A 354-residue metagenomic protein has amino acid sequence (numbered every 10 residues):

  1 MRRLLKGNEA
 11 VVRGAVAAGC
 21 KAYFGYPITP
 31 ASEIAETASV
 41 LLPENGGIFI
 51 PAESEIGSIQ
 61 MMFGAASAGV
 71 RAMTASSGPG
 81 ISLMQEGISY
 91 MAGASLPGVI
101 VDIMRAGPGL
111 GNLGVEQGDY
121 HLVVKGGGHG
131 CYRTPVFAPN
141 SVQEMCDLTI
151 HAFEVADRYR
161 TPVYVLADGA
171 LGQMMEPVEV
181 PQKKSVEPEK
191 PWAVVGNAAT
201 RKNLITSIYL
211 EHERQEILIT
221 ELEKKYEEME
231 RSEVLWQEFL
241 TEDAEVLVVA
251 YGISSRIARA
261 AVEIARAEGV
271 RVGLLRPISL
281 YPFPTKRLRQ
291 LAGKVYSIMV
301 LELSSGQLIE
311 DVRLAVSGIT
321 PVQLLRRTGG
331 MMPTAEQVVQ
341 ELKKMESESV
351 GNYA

Functional and structural regions predicted by a protein language model:
M1-G126, R133, S141, T320-P321 (+2 more regions): Thiamine diphosphate
K6-A10, E223-V246, R259: Glycine-/acidic-rich phosphate or pyrophosphate-binding loops and their flanking alpha/beta elements
R105-G107, A167-M174, G252-S254, S305 (+1 more regions): Glycine-rich beta-alpha junction loops
V115-D168: Conserved thiamine diphosphate
R160-E238: Conformationally flexible catalytic loops at phosphate/diphosphate-handling active centers
A258-L291: Generic long, charged, amphipathic alpha-helical segments
E302-A354: Peripheral docking tails and interdomain loops at the edges of cofactor- or intermediate-handling domains
